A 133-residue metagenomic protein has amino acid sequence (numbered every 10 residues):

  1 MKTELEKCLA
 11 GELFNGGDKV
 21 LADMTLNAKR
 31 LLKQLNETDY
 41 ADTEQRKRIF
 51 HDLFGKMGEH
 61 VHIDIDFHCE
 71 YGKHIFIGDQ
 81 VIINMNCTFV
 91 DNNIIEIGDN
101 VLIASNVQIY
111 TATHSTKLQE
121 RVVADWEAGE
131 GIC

Functional and structural regions predicted by a protein language model:
M1-H60: Terminal amphipathic alpha-helical/low-complexity segments used for targeting or macromolecular assembly
F67-I77, I82-C133: Flexible, glycine/small-residue-enriched loop-and-beta-strand segment within the central core of proteins
